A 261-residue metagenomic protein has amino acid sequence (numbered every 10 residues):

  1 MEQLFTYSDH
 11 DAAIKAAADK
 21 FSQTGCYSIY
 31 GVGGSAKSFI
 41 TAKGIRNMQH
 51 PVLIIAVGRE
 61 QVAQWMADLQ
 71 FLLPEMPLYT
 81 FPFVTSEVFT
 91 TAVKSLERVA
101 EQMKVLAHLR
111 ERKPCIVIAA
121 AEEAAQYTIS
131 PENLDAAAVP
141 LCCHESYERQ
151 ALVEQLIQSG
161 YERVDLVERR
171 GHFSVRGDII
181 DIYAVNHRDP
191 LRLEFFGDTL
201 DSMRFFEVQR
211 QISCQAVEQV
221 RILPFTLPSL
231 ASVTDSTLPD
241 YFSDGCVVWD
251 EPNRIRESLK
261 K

Functional and structural regions predicted by a protein language model:
M1-K261: ASCE RecA-like P-loop NTPase motor cores that couple ATP hydrolysis to mechanical translocation on nucleic acids
